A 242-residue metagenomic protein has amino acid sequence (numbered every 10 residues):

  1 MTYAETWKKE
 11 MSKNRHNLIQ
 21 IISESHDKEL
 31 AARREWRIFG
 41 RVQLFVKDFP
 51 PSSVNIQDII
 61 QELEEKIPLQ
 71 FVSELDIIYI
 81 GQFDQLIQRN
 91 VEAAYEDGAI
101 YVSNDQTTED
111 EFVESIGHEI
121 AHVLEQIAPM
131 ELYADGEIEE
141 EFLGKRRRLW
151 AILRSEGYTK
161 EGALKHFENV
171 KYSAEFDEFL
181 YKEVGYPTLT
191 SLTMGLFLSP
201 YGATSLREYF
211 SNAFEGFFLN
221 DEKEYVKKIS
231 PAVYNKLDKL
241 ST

Functional and structural regions predicted by a protein language model:
M1-A4, M11, F49-I56, I60 (+4 more regions): Intrinsic-disorder-associated interaction segments
M1-P51, D76-D84, V113, Y181-M194 (+2 more regions): Non-catalytic architectural context of zinc metalloproteases
T6-K9, Y172-T242: Pan-zinc metallopeptidase signature
E24, E119, E125, E208 (+1 more regions): Acidic-residue sensor for enzyme active/binding pockets
A31-E109, V113, A134, R154-H166: Auxiliary, metal-adjacent structural segments of Zn-dependent hydrolase domains
I116: A conserved beta-strand element that flanks and buttresses the S-adenosyl-L-methionine
E119-E139: Catalytic Zn2+-binding segment of zinc metalloproteases
I138-Y181, G185: Low-complexity, serine/threonine/proline-enriched polar segments
